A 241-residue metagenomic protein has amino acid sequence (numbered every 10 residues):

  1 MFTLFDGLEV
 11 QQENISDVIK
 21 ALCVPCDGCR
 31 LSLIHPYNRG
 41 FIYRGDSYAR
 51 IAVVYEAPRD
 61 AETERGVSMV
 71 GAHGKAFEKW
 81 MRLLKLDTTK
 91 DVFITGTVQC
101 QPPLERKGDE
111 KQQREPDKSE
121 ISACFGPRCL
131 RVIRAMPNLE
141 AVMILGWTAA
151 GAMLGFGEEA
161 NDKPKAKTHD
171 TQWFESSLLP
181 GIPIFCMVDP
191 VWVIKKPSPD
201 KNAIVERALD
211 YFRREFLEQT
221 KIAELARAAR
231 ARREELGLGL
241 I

Functional and structural regions predicted by a protein language model:
F2-I241: A polyanion-binding, active-site-adjacent surface
